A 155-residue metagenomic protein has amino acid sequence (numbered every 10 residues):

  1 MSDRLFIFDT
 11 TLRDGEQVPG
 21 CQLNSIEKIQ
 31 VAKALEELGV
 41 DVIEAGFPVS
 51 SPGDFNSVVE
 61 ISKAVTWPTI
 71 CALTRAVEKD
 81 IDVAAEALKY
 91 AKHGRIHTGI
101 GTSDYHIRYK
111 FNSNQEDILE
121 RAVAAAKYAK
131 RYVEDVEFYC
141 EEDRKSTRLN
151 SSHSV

Functional and structural regions predicted by a protein language model:
S2-L5, G39-D41, T66-I70, K92-G94 (+1 more regions): Short, well-ordered coil/turn segments that N-cap beta-strands
F8-E27, C71-V77, I107-D117, Y139-S146: Active-site mouth loops of central-metabolism enzymes
N24-K33, I81-A84, A122: Short, acidic/polar
K28-G46: Catalytic domains of carbohydrate-active enzymes, especially glycoside hydrolases
D41-P68, A72-R75, I100-F111, Y139-S146: Glycine-rich, proline-tolerant flexible connector loops at the mouths of alpha/beta enzymes
K79-R148: Hydrophobic, small-residue-rich alpha-helical packing segments that form membrane-like cores
L149-V155: Single conserved hydrophobic/aromatic residue that forms the stacking wall/gate of nucleotide- or nucleobase-binding
